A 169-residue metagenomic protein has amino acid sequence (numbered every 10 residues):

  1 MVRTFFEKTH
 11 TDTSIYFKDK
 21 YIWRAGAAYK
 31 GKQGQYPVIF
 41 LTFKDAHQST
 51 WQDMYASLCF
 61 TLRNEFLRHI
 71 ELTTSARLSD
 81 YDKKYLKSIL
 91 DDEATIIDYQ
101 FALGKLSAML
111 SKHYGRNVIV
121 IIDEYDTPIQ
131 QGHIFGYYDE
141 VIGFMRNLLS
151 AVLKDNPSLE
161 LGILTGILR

Functional and structural regions predicted by a protein language model:
M1-R169: Phosphate-binding site recognition
